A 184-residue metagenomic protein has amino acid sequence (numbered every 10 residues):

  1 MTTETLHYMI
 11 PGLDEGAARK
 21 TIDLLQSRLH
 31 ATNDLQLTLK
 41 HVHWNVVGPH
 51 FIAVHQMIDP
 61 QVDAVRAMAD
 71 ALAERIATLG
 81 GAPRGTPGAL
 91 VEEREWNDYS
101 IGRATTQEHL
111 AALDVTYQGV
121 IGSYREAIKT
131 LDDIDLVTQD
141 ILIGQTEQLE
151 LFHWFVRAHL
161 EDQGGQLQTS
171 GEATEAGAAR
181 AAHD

Functional and structural regions predicted by a protein language model:
M1-D184: Iron-associated oxidoreductase/ferritin-like identity signal
